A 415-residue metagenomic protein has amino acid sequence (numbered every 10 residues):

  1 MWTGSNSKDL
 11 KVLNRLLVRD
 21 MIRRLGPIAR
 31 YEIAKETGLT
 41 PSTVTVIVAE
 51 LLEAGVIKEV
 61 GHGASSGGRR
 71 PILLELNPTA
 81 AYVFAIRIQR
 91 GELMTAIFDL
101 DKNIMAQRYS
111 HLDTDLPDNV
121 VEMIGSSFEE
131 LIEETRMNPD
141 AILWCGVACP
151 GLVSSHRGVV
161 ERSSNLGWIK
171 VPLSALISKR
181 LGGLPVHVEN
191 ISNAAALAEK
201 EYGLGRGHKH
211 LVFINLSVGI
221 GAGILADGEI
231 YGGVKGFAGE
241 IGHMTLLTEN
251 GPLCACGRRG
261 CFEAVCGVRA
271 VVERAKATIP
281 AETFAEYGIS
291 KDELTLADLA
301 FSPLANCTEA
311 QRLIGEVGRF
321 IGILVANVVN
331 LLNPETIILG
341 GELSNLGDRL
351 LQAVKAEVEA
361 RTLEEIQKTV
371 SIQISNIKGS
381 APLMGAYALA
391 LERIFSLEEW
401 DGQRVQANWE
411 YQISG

Functional and structural regions predicted by a protein language model:
M1-H62, S66-H111, D115-A141, T248 (+1 more regions): ATP-binding/phosphotransfer module of carbohydrate and carboxylate kinases, centering on a glycine-rich
E59-V60, P185-N190, I224: General beta-strand structural signal in soluble alpha/beta enzymes
V83-R87, I142-G146, L211-N215, G221-G223: Short glycine-aspartate micro-motif
D99, S155, L225: Short, acidic, Ser/Thr-enriched surface-loop or helix-capping motifs
I104-H210, R349-A360: Glycine-rich phosphate-binding loop and adjoining helix at the ATP-binding site of ATP-dependent phosphoryl-transfer
P150-L152, S217-G219, L343: Short glycine-rich anion-binding loops that position phosphate/pyrophosphate groups of nucleotides and phosphorylated
I191, S217, A386: Active-site glycine-centered loops adjacent to acidic/histidine catalytic or metal-binding residues that shape
L204-V265, G415: Glycine-rich phosphate-binding loop of actin/hexokinase-like ATP-binding domains
